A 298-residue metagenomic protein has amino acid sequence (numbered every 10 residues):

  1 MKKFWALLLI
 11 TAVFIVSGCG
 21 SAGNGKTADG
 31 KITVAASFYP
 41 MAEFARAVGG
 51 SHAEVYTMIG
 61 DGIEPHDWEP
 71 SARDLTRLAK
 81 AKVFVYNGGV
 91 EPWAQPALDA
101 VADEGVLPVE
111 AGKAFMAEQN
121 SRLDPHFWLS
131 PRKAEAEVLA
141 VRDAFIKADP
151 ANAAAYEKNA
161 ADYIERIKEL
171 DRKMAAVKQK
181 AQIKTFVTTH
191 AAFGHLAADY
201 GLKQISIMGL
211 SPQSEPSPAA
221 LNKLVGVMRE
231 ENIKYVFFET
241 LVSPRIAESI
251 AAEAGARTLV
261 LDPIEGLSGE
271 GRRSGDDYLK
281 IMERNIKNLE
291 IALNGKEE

Functional and structural regions predicted by a protein language model:
K3-G23: Sec-dependent N-terminal signal peptides of Gram-positive bacterial secreted proteins and lipoproteins
C19-E298: Extracytoplasmic metal-acquisition and chelation regions
